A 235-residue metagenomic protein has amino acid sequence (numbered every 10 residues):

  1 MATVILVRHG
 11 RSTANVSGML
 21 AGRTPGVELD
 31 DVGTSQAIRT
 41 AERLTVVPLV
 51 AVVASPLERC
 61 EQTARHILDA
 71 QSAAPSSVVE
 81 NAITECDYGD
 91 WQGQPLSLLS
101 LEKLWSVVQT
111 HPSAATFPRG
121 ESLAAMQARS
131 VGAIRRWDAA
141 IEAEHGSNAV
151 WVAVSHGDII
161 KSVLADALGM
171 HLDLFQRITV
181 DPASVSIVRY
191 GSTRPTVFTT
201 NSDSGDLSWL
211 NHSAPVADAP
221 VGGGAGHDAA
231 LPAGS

Functional and structural regions predicted by a protein language model:
M1-I5, A51: Extreme N-terminal starter segment of soluble prokaryotic enzymes
A2, C86-S97, A143-A149, D166-S235: Acidic, low-complexity terminal tails and accessory targeting/binding regions of phosphate-metabolizing enzymes
I5, V78-E80, F198: General small-molecule cofactor/ligand-binding pocket signal
G10, G157, S202: Active-site metal-binding loops of divalent metal-dependent hydrolases
R11-Q62, H66-I67, T116-V131: Loop-to-helix element that buttresses phosphate recognition and phosphoryl-transfer chemistry
I38-S106, G234-S235: Phosphate-coordination/substrate-recognition cap region in phosphate-metabolizing enzymes
L104-A125, G222-D228: Short glycine/proline- and acidic residue-enriched helix-loop micro-motifs that form flexible lids or anion-recognition
M126-G157: GST-like fold's C-terminal all-alpha helical module
